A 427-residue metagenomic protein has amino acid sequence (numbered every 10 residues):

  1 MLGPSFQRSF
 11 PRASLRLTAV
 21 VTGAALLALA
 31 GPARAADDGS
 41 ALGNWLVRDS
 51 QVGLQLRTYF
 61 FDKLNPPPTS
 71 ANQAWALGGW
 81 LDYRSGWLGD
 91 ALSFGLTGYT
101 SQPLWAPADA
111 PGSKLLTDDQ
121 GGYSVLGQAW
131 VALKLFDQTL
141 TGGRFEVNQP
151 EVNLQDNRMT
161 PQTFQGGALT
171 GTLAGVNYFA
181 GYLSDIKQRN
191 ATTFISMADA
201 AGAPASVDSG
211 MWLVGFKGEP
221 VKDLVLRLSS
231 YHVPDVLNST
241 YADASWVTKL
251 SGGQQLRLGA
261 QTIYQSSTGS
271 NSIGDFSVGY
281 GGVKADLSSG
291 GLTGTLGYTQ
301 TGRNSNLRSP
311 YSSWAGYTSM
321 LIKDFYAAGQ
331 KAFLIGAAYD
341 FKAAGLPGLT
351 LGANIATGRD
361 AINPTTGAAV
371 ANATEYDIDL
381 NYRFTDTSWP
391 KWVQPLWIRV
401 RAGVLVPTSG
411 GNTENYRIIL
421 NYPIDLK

Functional and structural regions predicted by a protein language model:
L2, P32-G143, G171, G252 (+2 more regions): Beta-barrel outer-membrane channel/assembly domains of diderm bacteria
A41-L42, W80-R84, W130-A132, A168-T170 (+7 more regions): Outer-membrane beta-barrel architecture
R48, A71-L77, Y123-G127, P161-Q165 (+7 more regions): Residues that define the transmembrane beta-barrel architecture of outer-membrane proteins
S50-L54, L92-L96, L140, L169 (+12 more regions): Transmembrane beta-strands of outer-membrane beta-barrel proteins
T58-D62, G98-L104, L135-D137, R144-Q149 (+12 more regions): Transmembrane beta-strands of outer-membrane beta-barrel pores
L77, L81-I195, F216-L224, L292-N304: Outer membrane beta-barrel
F179-M211, G253-A328, A332, A402-I418: Outer-membrane beta-barrel translocator/channel fold
R303-V370, E375-I378, R383-T385: C-terminal structural cap/anchor segments
